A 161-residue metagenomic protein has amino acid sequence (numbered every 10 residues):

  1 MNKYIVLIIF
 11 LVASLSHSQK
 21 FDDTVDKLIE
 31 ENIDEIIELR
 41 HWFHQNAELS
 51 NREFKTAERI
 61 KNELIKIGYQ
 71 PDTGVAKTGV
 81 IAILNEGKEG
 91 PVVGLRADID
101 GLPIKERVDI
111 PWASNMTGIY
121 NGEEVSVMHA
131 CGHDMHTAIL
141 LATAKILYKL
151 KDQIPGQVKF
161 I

Functional and structural regions predicted by a protein language model:
M1, A130-C131: Alpha-helical architecture
M1-N2, I67: Intrinsically disordered, low-complexity segments enriched in small/polar residues
N2-I8: Sec-dependent signal peptide recognition, specifically the positively charged N-region followed immediately by
I9-H17, N32: Hydrophobic h-region of N-terminal signal peptides that target proteins for export in Gram-negative bacteria
Q19-H129, M135-G156: Acidic/His- and Gly-rich active-site-bordering loop/insert found across diverse amide/peptide-bond hydrolases
Q157-I161: Divalent metal-dependent hydrolysis catalytic cores, especially in the metallo-beta-lactamase
